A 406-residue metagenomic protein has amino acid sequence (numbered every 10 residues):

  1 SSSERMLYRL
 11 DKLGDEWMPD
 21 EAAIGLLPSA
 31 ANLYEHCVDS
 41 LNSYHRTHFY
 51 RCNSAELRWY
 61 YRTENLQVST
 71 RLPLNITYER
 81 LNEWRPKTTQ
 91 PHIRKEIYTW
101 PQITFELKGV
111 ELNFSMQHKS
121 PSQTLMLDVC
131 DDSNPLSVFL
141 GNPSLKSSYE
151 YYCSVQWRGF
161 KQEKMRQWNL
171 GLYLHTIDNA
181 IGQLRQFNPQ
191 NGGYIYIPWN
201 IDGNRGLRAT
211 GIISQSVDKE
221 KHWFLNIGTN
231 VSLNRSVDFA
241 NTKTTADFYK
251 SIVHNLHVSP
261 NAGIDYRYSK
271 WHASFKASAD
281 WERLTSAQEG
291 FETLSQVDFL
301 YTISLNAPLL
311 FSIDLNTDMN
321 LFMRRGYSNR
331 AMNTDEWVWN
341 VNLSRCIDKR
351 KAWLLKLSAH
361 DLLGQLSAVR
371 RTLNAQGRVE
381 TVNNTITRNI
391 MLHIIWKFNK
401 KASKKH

Functional and structural regions predicted by a protein language model:
S1-H406: Exposed, low-structure sequence patches enriched in small/polar residues
